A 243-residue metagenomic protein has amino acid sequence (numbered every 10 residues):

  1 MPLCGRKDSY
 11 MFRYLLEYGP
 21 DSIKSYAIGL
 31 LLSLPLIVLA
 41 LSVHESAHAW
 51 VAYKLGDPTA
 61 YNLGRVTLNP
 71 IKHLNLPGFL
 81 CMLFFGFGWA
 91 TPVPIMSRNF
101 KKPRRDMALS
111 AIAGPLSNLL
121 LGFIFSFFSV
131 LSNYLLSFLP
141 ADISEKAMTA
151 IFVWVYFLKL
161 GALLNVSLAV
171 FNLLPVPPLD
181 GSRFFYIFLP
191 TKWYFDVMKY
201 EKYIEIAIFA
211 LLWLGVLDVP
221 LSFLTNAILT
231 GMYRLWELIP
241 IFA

Functional and structural regions predicted by a protein language model:
L3-A243: Hydrophobic transmembrane alpha-helices and their immediate loop junctions in multi-pass integral membrane proteins
